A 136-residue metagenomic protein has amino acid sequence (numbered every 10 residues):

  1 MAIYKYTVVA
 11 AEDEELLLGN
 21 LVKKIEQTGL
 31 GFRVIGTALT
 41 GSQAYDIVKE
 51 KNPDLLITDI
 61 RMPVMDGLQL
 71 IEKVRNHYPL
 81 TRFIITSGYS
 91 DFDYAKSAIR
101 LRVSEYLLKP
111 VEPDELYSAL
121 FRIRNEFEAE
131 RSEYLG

Functional and structural regions predicted by a protein language model:
M1-V8, Q27-T28, E50: Short, Lys/Arg-enriched, disordered terminal segments
K5-L17, L21-V22: Conserved acidic segment of CheY-like receiver
A11-E12, A38, L56: Conserved sequence signature across two-component system core domains
N20-I25, L116: Short hydrophobic helical patches associated with two-component signaling proteins
G29-V34: A generic structural motif
I35-S42: Conserved Asp/Asn-Gly motif in the active-site loop of CheY-like receiver
Y45-L135: CheY-like receiver
